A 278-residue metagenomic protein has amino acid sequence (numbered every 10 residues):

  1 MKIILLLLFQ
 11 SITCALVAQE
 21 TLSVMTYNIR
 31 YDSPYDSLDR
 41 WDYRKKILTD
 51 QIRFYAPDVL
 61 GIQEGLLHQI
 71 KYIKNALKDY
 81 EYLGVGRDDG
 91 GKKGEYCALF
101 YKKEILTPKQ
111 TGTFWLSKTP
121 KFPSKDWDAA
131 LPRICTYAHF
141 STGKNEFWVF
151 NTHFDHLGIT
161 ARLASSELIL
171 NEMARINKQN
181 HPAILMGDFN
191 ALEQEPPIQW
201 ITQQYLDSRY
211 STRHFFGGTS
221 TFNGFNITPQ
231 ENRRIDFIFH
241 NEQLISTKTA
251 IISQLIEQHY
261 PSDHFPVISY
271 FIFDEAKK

Functional and structural regions predicted by a protein language model:
M1-T21: Bacterial Sec-dependent N-terminal signal peptides
L16-A76, R87-G94, D274-K278: N-terminal, active-site-proximal structural segment of metallo-dependent hydrolase catalytic domains
T21-S33, Q110-F114, E146-F154: Active-site-proximal beta-strand elements of phosphoester/diester hydrolases
R30, L66, H153-D155, F189-L192: Catalytic metal-binding/acid-base residues of hydrolase active sites
V59-W148, I251: Structured beta-strand-rich core segments of catalytic domains in phosphoester-bond hydrolases
G61-Q63, G84-V85, I184-D188, D207-S211: Active-site neighborhood of phospho(di)ester-bond hydrolases with catalytic His/Asp-centered motifs
T160, A164, N171-A183, A191-K278: Metal-dependent phosphoester-hydrolase catalytic domains
